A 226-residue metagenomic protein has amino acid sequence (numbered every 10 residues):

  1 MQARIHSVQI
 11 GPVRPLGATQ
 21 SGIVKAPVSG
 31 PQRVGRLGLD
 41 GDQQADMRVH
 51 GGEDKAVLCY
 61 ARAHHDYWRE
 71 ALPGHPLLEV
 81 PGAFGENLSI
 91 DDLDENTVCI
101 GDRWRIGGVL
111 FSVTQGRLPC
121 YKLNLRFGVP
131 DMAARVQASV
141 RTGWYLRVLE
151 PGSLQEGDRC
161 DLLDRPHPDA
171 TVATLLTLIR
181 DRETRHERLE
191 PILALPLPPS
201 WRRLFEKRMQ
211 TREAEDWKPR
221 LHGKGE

Functional and structural regions predicted by a protein language model:
M1-N124, D131, H167-E226: Electropositive, beta-rich accessory/interaction domains or terminal extensions that provide binding surfaces
K25, L146, Q155: Short, flexible micro-motifs
G30, T142-W144, E156-D158: A short pocket-lining beta-strand/turn micro-motif at the edge of beta-sheets
I90, T97, G143-L149: Short alpha-helix capping/helix-loop boundary micro-motifs
G101, P151, E156-G157: Loop/turn positions that initiate beta-strands
F127-A134, A138-V148: Active-site glycine-rich loop that binds ribose-phosphate moieties when present
V148-P151, D169: Short, well-ordered coil↔helix boundary/capping segments
C160-L163: Short hydrophobic beta/alpha edge segments that flank linear recognition/processing sites
